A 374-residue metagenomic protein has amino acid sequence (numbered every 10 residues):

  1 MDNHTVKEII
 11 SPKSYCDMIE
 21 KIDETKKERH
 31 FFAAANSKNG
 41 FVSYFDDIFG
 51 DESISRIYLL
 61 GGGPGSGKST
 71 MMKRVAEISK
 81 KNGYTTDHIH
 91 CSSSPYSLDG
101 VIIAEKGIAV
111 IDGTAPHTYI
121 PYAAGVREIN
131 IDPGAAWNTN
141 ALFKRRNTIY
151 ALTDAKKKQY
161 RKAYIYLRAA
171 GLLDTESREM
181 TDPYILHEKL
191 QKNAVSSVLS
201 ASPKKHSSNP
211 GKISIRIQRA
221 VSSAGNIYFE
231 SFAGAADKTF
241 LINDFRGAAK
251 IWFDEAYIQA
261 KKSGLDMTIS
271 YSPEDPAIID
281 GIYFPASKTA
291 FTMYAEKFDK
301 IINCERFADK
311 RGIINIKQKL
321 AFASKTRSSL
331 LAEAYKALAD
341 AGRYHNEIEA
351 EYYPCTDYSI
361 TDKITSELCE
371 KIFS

Functional and structural regions predicted by a protein language model:
D2-N3, T148-S200, F322-T365: An accessory alpha-helical subdomain
N3-F49, E188-S231: N-terminal pre-Walker A segment at the start of P-loop NTPase domains
P12-G40, E77-T148, A260-Y335: Conserved nucleotide-sensing/catalytic segment adjacent to the nucleotide-binding pocket in NTP-handling enzymes
D23-N82, G234: N-terminal accessory targeting/assembly segments
I57-A76, A224-A260: Glycine-rich phosphate-binding P-loop
L60-G61, M71, S79, D87-S92 (+4 more regions): A cross-family "folded-core" feature that marks the main globular domain of proteins
